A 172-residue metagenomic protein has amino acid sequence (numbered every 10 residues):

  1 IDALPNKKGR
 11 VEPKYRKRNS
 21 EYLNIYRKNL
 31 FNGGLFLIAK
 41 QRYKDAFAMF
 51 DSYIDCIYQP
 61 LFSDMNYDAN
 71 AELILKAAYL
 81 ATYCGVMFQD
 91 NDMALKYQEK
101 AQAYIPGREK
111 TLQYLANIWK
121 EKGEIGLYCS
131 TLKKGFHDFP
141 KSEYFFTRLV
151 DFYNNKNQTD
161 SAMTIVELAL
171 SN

Functional and structural regions predicted by a protein language model:
I1, P13-Q41, F47-I54, A71-M87 (+2 more regions): Amphipathic alpha-helical repeat scaffolds of TPR domains
L4, C56, Y104, D138-F139 (+1 more regions): Structural marker of alpha-solenoid helical repeat scaffolds
R18-Y22, A69, A103, G123 (+2 more regions): Structural signature of alpha-solenoid helical repeat scaffolds
Y43-K44, N91, I125, T159: TPR-repeat structural position
Y53, K100-A101, K134-G135, L168-A169: Canonical positions in the second alpha-helix
